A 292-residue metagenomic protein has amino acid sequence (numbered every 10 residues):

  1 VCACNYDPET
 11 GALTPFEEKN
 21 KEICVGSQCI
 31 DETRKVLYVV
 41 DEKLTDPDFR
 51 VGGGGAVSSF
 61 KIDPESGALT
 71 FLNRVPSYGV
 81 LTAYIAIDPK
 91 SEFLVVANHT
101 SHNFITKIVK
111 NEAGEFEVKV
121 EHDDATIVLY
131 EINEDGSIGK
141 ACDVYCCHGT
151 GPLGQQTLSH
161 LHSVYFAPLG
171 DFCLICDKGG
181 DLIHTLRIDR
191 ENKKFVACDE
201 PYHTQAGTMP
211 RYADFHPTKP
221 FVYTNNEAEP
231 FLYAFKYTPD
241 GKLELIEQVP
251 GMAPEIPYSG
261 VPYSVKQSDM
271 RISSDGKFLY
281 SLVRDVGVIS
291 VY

Functional and structural regions predicted by a protein language model:
N5-G11, F60-G67, L129-G139, L186-K194 (+2 more regions): Short loop/turn segments immediately following beta-strands, especially the blade-tip and inter-blade linker loops
L13-K21, L69-P76, G139-G149, F195-Y202 (+1 more regions): Beta-propeller fold detector
T14-S91: Blade-loop segments of beta-propeller domains
E22-T33, Y78-S91, V109, F116-E117 (+4 more regions): Beta-rich, blade/repeat-based domains predominating in secreted/periplasmic proteins but also intracellular
V40-G54, V96-H122: Short, conserved, GDST-rich strand-edge loop motifs in beta-rich repeat architectures
K43-D48, T100-F104, G180-L182, E229-F231 (+1 more regions): Short glycine/acidic-enriched loop and turn motifs that connect beta-strands
S264-Y292: Loop/turn-rich, solvent-exposed surfaces of beta-rich toroidal or solenoidal domains
